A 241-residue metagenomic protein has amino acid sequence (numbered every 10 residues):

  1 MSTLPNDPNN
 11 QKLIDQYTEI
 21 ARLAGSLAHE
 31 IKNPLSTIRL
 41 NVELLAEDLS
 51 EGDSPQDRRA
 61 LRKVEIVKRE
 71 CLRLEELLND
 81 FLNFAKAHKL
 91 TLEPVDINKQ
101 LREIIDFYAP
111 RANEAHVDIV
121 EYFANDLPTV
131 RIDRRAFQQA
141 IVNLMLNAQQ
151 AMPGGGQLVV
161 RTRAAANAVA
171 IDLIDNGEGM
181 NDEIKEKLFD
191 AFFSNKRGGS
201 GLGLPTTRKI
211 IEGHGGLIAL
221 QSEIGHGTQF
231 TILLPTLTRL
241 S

Functional and structural regions predicted by a protein language model:
L4-E30: Conserved HAMP-HisKA connector
P5-N9, L35-C71, L92: Histidine phosphotransfer helical core of two-component systems
R58, N113, D118-P128: Conserved catalytic submotifs in the C-terminal HATPase_c
E93-I105: A conserved beta-strand-to-alpha-helix junction within the catalytic ATP-binding
G155-N167: Short beta-strand/loop element within the Bergerat-fold HATPase_c
M180-F192: Short conserved segment of the HATPase_c
I211-E212: Detector for a conserved hydrophobic position within an alpha-helical segment of the HATPase_c
G215-G216: Conserved glycine-rich
